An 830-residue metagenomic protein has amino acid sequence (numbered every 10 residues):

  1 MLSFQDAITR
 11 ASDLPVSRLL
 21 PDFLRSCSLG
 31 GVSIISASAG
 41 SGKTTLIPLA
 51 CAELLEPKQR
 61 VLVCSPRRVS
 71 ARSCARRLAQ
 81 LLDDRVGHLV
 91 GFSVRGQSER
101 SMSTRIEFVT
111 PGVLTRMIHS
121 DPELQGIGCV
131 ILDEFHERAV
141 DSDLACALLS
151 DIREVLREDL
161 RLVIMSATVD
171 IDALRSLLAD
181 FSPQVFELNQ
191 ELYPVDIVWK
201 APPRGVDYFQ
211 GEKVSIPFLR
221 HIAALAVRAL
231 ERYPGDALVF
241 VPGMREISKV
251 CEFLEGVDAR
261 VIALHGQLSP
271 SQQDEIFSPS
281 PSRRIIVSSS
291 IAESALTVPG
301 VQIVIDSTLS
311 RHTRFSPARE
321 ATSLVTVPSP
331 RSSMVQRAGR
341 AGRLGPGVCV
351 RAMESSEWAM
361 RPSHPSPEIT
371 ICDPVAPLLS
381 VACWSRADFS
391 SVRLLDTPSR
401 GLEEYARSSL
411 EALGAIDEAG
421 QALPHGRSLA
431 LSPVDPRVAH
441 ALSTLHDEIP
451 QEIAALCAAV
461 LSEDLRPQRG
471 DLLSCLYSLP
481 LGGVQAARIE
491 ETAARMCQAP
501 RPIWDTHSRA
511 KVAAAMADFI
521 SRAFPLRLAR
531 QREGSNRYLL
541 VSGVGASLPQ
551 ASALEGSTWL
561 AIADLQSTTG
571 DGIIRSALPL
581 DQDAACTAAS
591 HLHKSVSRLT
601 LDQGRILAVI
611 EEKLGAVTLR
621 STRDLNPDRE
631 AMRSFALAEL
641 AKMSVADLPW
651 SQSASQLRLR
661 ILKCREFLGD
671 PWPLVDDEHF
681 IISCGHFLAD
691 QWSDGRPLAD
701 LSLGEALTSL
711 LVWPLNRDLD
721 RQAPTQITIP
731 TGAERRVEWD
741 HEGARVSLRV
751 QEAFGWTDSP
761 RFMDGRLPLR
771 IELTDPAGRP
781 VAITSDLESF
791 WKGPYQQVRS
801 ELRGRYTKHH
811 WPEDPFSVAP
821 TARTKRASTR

Functional and structural regions predicted by a protein language model:
M1-A441, Q566, E742: P-loop NTPase motor module signature
Y193, A546, E734-R736: Short, isolated positions in well-ordered beta-strands
I262, R351-P480, Q485-E490, Q498-R501 (+2 more regions): C-terminal accessory/connector segments of nucleic-acid motor ATPases
L379-V381, G556, R575: Non-catalytic protein-protein interaction segments used by genome-maintenance enzymes to assemble and couple activities
E448-G545, T558-Q726, D764-R830: Acidic, serine/threonine- and proline-rich low-complexity intrinsically disordered segments
I727, T731-V737, R779: Short, surface-exposed polybasic-aromatic patches that bind anionic ligands, especially phosphate groups
R745-R749, G755-T757: Phosphate-centric recognition/catalysis
